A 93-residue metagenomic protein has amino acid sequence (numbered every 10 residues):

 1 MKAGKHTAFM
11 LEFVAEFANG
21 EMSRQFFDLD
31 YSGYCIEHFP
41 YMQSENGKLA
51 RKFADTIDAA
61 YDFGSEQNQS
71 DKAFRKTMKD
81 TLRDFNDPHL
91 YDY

Functional and structural regions predicted by a protein language model:
M1-Y93: Acidic, Ser/Pro/Thr-rich low-complexity regulatory regions and the short amphipathic helical interaction modules they
